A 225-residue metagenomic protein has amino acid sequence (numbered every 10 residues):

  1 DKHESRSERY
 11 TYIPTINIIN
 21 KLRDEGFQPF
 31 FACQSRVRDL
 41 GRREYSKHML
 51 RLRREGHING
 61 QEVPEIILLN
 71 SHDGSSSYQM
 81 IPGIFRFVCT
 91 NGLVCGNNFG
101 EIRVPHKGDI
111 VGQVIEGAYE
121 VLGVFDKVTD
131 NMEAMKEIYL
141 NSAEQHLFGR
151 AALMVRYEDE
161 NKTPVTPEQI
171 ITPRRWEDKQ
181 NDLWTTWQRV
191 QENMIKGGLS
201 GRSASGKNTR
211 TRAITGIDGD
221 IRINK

Functional and structural regions predicted by a protein language model:
D1-K47, R53-E55, S142-D159, V165-T166: N-terminal low-complexity, intrinsically disordered segments
G56-V63, L68-K225: Intrinsically disordered, low-complexity regions enriched in serine/threonine
